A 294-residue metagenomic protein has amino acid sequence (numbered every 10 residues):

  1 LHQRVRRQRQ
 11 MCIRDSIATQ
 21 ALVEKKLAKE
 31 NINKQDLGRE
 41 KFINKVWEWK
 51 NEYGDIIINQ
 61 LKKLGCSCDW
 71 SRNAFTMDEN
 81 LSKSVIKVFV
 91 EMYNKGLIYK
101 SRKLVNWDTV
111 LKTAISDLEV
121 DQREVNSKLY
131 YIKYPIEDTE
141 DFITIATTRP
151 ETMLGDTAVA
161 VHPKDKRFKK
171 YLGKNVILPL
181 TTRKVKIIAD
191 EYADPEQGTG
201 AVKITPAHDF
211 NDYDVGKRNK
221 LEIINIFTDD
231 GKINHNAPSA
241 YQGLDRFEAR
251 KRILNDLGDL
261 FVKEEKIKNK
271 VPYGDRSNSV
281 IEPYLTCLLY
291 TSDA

Functional and structural regions predicted by a protein language model:
L1-R9, I13, Y290-A294: Single conserved hydrophobic/aromatic residue that forms the stacking wall/gate of nucleotide- or nucleobase-binding
Q10, R14, F42-W47, S71-S82 (+2 more regions): Conserved short loop/turn motifs at secondary-structure junctions
R14-D15, M77-E79, L104-K112, I267-S277: A glycine-rich phosphate-binding loop feature that marks nucleotide/adenosyl-phosphate handling sites
A18-E24, L118-V120, T157, A237-P238 (+2 more regions): Short acidic, glycine/serine/threonine-rich loops at helix termini
Q20, E24, V46-Q60, F168-Y192 (+1 more regions): Conserved oxyanion/phosphate-binding beta-strand-loop segments in alpha/beta enzyme cores
K63, S67-C68, A74, D78-D230: NTP-handling and nucleic-acid-processing catalytic cores
E151-V159, V262-L289: Structured, non-catalytic alpha/beta "coupling" segments that mediate domain-domain communication and provide generic
A249-V262, K266: Phosphate/diphosphate-binding loops
